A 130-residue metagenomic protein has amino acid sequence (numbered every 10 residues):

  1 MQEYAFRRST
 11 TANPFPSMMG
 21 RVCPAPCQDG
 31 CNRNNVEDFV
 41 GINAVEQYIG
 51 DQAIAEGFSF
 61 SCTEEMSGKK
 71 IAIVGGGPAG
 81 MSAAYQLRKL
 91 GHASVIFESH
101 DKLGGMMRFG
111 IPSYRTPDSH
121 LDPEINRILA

Functional and structural regions predicted by a protein language model:
M1-R21, V36-E65: Ferredoxin-type iron-sulfur electron-transfer modules in oxidoreductases and energy-metabolism complexes
F6-S9, F39-N43, G76-A130: Beta1-alpha1 glycine-rich phosphate/pyrophosphate-binding loop at the start of Rossmann-like nucleotide-binding domains
T11-F15, D29-R33, F109: General structural signal for alpha-helix termini and helix-helix connectors
M19-C23, C27, C31: Short cysteine clusters
G30, Y48, M106: Residues that scaffold the ATP/ADP-binding catalytic core of kinase and kinase-like folds
I54-S61, M66-G68, G105-Y114: Accessory recognition modules or surfaces
M66-A79: Beta1/beta-strand and adjacent pyrophosphate-binding region of the FAD-binding site in flavoprotein oxidoreductases
